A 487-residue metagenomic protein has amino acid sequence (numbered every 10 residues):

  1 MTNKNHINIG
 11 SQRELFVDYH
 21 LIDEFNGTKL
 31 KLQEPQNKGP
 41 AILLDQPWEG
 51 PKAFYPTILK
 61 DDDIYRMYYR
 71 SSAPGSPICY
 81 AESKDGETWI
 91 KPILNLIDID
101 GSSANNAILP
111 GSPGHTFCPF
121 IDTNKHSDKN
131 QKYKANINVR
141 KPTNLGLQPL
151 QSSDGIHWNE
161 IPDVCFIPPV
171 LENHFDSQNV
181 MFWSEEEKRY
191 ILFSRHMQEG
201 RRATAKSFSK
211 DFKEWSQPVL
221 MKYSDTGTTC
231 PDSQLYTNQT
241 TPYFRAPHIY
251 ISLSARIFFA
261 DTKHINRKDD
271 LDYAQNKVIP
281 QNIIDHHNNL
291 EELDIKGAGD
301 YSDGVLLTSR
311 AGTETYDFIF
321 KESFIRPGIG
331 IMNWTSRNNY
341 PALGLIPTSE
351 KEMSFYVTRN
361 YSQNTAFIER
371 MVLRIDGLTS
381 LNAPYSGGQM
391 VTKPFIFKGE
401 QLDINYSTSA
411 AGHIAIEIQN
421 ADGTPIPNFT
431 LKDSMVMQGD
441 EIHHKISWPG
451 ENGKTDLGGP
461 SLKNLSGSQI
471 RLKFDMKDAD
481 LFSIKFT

Functional and structural regions predicted by a protein language model:
M1-T487: Carbohydrate-active catalytic/glycan-binding domains of CAZyme proteins, especially the secreted or lumenal ectodomains
